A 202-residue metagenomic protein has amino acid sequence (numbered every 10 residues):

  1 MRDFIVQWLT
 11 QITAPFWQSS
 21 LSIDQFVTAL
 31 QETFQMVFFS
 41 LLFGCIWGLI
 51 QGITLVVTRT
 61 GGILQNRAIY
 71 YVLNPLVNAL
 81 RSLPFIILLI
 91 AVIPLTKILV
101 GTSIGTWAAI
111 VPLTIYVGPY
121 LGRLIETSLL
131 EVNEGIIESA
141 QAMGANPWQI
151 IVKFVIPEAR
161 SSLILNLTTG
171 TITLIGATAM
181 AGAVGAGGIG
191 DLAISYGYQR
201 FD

Functional and structural regions predicted by a protein language model:
M1-T28: Short, strongly hydrophobic alpha-helical membrane anchors
Q18, S22-F26, T60-Y71, P147-I151 (+2 more regions): Juxtamembrane loop-helix boundary motifs flanking transmembrane segments in multi-pass membrane proteins
F26, L30, F34, L76-A79 (+5 more regions): Hydrophobic alpha-helical elements at and bordering transmembrane segments of multi-pass membrane proteins
V27-L130, L165-L174: Membrane-water interface segments at the C-terminal ends of transmembrane alpha-helices in multi-pass inner-membrane
L95, N166-D202: Non-cytoplasmic
L129-A159, Q199: Short helix-to-coil transition segments within interhelical loops that connect adjacent transmembrane helices
P147-A179: Transmembrane alpha-helices
